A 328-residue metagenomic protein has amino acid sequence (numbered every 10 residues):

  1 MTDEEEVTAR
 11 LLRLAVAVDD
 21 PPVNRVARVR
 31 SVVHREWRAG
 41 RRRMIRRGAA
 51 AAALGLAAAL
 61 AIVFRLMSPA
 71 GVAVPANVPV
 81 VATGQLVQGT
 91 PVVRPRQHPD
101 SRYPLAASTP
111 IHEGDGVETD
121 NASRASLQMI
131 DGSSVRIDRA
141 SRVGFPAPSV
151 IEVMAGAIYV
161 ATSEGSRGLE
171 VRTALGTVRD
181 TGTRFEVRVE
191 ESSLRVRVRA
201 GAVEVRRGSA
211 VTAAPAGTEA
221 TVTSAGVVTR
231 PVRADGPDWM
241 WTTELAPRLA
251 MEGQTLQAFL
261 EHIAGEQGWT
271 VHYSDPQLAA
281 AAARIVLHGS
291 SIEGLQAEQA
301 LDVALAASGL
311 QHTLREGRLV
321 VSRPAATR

Functional and structural regions predicted by a protein language model:
T2-S31, A53: A short, acidic loop/turn at secondary-structure junctions
L11, M44-R47: Alpha-helical transmembrane segments of integral membrane proteins
R13, H34, R38, L305-L310: A short, amphipathic alpha-helical segment
V18-D19, V33-E36, G40, Q267: Short, flexible helical or helix-coil boundary motifs
D20-V23, R41, V271, H312: Residue-level signal for secondary-structure boundary elements
N24-W37, R46-A76: Single-pass transmembrane signal-anchor helices and their membrane-water interface zones
R38-R42, A326-R328: Short, charged/polar, Gly/Pro-enriched secondary-structure boundary elements
V63-R136, A140-R328: A residue-level detector for the "anchor" residue at the start of short, highly conserved motifs
